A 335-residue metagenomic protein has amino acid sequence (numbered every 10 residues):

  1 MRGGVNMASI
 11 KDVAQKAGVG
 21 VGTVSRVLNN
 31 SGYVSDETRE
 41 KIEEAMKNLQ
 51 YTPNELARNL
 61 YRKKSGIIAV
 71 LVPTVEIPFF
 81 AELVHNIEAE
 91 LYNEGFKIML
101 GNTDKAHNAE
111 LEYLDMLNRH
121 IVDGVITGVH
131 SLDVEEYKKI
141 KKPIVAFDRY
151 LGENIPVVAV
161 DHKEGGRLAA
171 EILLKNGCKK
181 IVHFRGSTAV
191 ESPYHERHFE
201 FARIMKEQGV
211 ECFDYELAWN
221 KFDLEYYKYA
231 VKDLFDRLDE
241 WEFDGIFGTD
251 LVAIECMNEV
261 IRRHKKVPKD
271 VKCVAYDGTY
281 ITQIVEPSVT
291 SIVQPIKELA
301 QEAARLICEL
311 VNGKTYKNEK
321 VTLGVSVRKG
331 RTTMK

Functional and structural regions predicted by a protein language model:
M1-S65, F79, M334-K335: N-terminal helix-turn-helix DNA-binding module of bacterial transcription factors
A8, K47-H85, E94-F96, D104-A106 (+1 more regions): N-terminal helix-turn-helix/winged-helix DNA-binding helices and compositionally similar short basic alpha-helical
P73-E82, L100-N108, V158-L168, F184-D233 (+4 more regions): Hinge/beta->alpha junction and helix N-cap segments in small-molecule ligand-binding domains
A89-V134: Central regulatory/effector-binding core of bacterial HTH transcription factors
G128-L168, T188, D277-V289: Flexible loop/hinge segments that line or gate small-molecule binding clefts
K180, F213-D214, V267-K272: Short acidic capping loops at alpha-helix termini that bridge into adjacent secondary structure
D236-F247, L251-K335: Flexible loop/turn connectors
